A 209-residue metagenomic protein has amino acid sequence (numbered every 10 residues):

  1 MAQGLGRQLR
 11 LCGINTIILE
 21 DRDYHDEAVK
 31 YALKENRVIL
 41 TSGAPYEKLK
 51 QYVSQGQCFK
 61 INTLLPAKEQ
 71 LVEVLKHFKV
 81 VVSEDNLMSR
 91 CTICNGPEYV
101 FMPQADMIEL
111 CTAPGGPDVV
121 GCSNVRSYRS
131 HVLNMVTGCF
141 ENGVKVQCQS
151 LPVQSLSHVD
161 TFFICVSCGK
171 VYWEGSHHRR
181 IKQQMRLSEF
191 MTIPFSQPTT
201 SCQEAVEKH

Functional and structural regions predicted by a protein language model:
M1-L19: Short, charged N-terminal beta->alpha structural module
R22-V38, A44-Q51: BRCT (BRCA1 C-terminal) domain core and associated BRCT-interaction motifs
E69-V80, P114-G115, N142-V153: Short Cys/His-rich Zn2+-coordinating modules
M88, F162: Residues immediately within or flanking Cys/His clusters that coordinate Zn2+ in small zinc-binding modules
C91-C94, C165-C168: Short cysteine-rich clusters marking metal-coordination/redox-active sites
G96-M102, W173: Short functional micro-motifs and their immediate structural scaffolds
D106-D118, V146-Q149, R180-M191: Short cysteine/histidine-rich metal-coordination sites, predominantly Zn2+-binding motifs
P117-G143, R180, P194-H209: Charge-rich, low-complexity intrinsically disordered and helical linker regions
